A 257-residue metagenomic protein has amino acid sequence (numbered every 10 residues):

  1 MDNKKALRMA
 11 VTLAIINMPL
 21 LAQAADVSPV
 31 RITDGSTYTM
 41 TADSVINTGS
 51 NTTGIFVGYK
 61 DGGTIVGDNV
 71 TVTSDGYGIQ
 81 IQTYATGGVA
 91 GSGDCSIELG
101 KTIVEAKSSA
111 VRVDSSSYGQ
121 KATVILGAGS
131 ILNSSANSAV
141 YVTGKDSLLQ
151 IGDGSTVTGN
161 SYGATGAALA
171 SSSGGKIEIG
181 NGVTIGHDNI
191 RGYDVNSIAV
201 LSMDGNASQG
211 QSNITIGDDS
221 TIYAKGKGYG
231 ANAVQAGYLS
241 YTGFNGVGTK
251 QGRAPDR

Functional and structural regions predicted by a protein language model:
M1-A24: Gram-negative bacterial Sec-dependent N-terminal signal peptides
S28-D43, G54-G76, I81-N137, Y141-R257: Surface-exposed loop/turn motifs in large extracellular/passenger domains
G49: Active-site and NAD+-binding cores of ADP-ribose-processing enzymes
